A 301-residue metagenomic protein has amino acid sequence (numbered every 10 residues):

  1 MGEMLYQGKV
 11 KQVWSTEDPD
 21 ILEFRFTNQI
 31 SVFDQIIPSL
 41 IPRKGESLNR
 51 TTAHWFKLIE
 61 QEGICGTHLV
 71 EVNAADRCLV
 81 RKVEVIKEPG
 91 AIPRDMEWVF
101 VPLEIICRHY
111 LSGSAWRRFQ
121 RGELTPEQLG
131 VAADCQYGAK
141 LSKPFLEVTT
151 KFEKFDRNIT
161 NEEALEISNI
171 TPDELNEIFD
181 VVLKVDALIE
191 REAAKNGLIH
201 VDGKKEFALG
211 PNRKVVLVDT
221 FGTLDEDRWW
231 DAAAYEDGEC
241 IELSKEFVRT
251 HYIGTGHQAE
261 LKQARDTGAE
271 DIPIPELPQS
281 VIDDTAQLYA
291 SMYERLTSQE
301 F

Functional and structural regions predicted by a protein language model:
G2-T149, G268-F301: Active-site loop/lid in soluble adenylation, ligation, and acyl-transfer enzymes
E17-D20, L209-R213: Short acidic-glycine loop/turn motifs at beta-strand connectors
N28, H109-L111, F207-P211, F221-G222: Short, flexible loop/turn elements at secondary-structure junctions
V70-E71, A193-G210: A short glycine-rich, hydrophobically flanked beta-strand micro-motif that places a catalytic Asp/Glu for divalent metal
I106, H200-K204, L217: A structural signal for short, well-ordered beta-strand segments and their strand-loop junctions that often border
W116, N212-L217: Short acidic, Gly/Pro-enriched loop/turn segments at secondary-structure junctions
R121-E177, K214, F221-F301: Anionic ligand-binding catalytic core segments
I170-V201: A long amphipathic alpha-helix within ATP-dependent nucleotide-binding catalytic cores
